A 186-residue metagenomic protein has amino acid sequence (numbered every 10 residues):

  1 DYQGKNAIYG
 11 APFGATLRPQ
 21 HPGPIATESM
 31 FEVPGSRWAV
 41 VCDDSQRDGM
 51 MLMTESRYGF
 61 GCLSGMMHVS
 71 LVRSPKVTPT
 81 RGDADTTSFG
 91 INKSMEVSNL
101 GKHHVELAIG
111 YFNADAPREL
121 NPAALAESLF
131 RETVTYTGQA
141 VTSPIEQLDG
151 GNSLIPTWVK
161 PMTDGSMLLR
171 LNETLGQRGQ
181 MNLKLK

Functional and structural regions predicted by a protein language model:
D1-K186: Terminal accessory/anchoring regions of large secretory-pathway or extracellular enzymes
